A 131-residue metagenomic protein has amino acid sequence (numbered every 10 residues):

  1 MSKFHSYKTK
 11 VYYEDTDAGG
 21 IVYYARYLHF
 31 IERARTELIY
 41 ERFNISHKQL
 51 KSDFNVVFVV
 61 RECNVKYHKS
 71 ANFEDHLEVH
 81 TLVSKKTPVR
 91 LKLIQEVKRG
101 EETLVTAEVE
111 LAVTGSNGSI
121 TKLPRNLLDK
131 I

Functional and structural regions predicted by a protein language model:
M1-H76, K85-I131: Terminal targeting signals and extreme-terminal segments of soluble enzymes
